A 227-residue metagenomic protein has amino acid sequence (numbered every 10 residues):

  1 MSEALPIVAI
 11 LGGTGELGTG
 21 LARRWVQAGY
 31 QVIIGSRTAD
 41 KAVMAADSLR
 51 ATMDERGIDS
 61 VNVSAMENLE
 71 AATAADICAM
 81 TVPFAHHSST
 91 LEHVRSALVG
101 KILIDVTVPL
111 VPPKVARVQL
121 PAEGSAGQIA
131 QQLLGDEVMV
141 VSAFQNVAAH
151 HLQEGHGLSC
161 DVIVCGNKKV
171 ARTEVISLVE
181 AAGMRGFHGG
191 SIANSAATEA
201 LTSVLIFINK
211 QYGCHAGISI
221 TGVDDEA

Functional and structural regions predicted by a protein language model:
S2-A51: NAD(P)+-binding Rossmann beta1-loop-alpha1 motif at the extreme N-terminus of oxidoreductases
A4-I7, G100, S159: Phosphate-coordination loops involved in phosphoryl transfer and adenosine-cofactor binding
G20, R24, L133, L178: Rossmann-fold NAD(P)-dependent oxidoreductase module
R56-I102, P109-K114: Rossmann-like NAD(P)-binding element
A65, M139-A143, F187-G189: General beta-strand structural signal in soluble alpha/beta enzymes
P83-H86, N146-V147, K168-V170: Short beta->alpha connector loops
T107-H150, E154: Rossmann-fold NAD(P)-binding glycine/threonine-rich loop
D161-A227: Active-site-lining helix/loop region of Rossmann-like oxidoreductase modules
